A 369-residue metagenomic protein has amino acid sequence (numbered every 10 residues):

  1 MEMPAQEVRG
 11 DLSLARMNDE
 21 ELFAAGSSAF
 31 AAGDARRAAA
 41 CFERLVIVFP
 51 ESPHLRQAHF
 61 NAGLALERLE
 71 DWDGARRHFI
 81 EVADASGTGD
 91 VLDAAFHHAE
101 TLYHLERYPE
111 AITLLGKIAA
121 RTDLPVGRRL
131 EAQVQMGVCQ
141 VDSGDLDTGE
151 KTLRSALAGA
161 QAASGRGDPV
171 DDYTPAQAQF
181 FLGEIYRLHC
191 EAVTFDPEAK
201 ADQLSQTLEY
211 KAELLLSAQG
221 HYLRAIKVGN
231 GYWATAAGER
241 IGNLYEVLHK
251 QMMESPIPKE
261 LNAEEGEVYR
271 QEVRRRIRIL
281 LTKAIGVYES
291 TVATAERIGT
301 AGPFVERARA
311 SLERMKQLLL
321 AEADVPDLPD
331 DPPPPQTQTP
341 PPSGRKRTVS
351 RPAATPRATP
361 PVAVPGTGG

Functional and structural regions predicted by a protein language model:
M1-G369: Acidic, polar-rich low-complexity tracts and alpha-helical solenoid repeat scaffolds
